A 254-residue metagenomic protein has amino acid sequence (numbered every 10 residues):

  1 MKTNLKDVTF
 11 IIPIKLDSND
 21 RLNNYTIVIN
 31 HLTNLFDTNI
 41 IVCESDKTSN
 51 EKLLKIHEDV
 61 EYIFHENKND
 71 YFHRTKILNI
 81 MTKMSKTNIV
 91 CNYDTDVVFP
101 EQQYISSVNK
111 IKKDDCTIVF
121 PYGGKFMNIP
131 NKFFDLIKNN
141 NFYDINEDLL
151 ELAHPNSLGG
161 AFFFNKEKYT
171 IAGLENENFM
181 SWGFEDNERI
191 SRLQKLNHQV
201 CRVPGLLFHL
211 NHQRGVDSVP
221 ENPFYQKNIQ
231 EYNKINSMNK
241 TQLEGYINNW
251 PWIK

Functional and structural regions predicted by a protein language model:
M1-I29: N-proximal low-complexity "stem/linker" segments adjacent to membrane-targeting elements
R21-N24, N178-K254: C-terminal catalytic/acceptor-binding lobe
I29-E66: Acidic donor-binding segment of Leloir-type glycosyltransferases
K68-M84: Glycine-rich, basic loop-to-helix element that forms the pyrophosphate-binding segment of sugar-nucleotide handling
R74-N79, V97, Y104, S157-A161 (+2 more regions): Conserved glycosyltransferase catalytic-site signature
S85-N88, L174: Active-site acidic short loop of glycosyltransferases
N88-P100: Short beta-strand-to-loop acidic/aromatic patch adjacent to the donor-nucleotide binding site
P100-E177: Conserved catalytic core of nucleotide-sugar-dependent glycosyltransferases
